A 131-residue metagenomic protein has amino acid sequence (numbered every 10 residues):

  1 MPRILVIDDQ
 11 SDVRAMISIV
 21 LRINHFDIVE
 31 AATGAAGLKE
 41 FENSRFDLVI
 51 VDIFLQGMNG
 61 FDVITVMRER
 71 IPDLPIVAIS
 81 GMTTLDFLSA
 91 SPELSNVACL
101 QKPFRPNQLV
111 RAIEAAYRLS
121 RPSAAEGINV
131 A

Functional and structural regions predicted by a protein language model:
D8, D52: Active-site residues of response regulator receiver
R14, Q56: The feature encodes the CheY-like receiver
A15-I23: Charged docking surfaces used in two-component/phosphorelay signaling
H25-A32, E40: Short hydrophobic/Thr-rich beta-strand motif most characteristic of the beta2 strand and flanking loop of CheY-like
K39, F61-P72: Short amphipathic alpha-helix used as the core "switch/output" element in two-component signaling
D62, T83-Q101, N107, R111: Alpha4 helix (beta4-alpha4-beta5 surface) of REC/receiver domains from two-component response regulators
E114-A131: The C-terminal output helix
